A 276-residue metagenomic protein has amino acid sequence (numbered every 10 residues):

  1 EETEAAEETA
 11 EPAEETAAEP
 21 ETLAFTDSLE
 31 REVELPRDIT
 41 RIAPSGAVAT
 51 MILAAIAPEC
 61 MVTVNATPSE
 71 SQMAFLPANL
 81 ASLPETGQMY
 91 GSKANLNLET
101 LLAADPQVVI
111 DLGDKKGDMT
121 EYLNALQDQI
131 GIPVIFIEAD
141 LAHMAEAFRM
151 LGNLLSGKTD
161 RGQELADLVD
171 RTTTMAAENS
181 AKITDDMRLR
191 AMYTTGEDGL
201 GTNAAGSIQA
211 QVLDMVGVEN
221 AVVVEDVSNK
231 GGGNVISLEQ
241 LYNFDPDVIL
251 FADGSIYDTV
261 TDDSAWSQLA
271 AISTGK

Functional and structural regions predicted by a protein language model:
E1-D38: Short, low-complexity disordered leader/linker segments with a strong preference for bacterial N-terminal type II
T22-F25, E32, E121-G201, V222 (+1 more regions): Extracytoplasmic substrate-binding proteins
S28-E30, T86-E99, D226-L238: Short helix-initiation/N-cap motifs at beta->coil->alpha
A43-S45, V62-N65, V108-L112, P133-E138 (+4 more regions): Structural recognition of the beta-strand scaffold that forms the well-ordered cores of secreted hydrolase catalytic
A49-A104, V108-K115, V218-A221: A short, structured surface patch at a secondary-structure boundary
Y90, T202-G232: Alpha-helical, coiled-coil/dimerization segments enriched in small aliphatic residues
N97-D114, I132, S237-F251: Proline-aspartate-enriched helix->loop->beta-strand connector
K115-Q129, F251-L269: A ligand-binding cleft/hinge motif common to bilobed small-molecule-binding domains
